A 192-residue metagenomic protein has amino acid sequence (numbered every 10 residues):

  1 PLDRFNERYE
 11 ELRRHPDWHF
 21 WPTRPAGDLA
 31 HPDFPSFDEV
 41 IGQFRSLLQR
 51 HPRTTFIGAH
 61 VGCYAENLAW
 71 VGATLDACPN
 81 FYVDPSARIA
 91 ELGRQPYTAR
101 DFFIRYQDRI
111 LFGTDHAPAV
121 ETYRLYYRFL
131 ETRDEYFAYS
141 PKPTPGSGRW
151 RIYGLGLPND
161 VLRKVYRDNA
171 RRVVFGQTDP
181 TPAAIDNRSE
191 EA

Functional and structural regions predicted by a protein language model:
P1-W21, Y123-D134: Aromatic- and acidic-residue-enriched segments that line the glycan-binding/catalytic groove of carbohydrate-active
D3-F5, F20-A30, P52: Active-site-proximal beta-alpha loop/turn segments in soluble metabolic enzymes
G27-S46, H51-A192: H/E-rich (His + Asp/Glu) clusters that bind or coordinate divalent metals
